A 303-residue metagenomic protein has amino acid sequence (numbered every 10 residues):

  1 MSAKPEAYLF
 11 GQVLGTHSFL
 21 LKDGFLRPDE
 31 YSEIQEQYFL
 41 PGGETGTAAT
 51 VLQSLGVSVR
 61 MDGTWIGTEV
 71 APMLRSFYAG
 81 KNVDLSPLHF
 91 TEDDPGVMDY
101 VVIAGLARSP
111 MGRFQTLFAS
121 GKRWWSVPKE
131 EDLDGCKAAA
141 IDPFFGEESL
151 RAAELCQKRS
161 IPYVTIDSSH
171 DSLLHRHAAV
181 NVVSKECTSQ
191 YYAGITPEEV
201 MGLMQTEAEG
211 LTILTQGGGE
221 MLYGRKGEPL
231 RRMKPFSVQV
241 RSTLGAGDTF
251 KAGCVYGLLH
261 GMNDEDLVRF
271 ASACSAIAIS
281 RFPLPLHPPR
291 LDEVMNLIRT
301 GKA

Functional and structural regions predicted by a protein language model:
M1-D62, P72: Glycine-rich phosphate/adenosyl-contacting loop at the front of the ribokinase-like
S2-A3, E33, P197-A303: Conserved phosphate-binding/catalytic region of the ribokinase-like
Y8, R60, A140, P162-I166 (+1 more regions): Structural detector of well-ordered beta-strand residues that form the stable sheet scaffold of enzyme domains
Q53, Q157, L259: Gly/Ala-rich phosphate-binding loop of Rossmann-like dinucleotide-binding domains, activating on the conserved
E69-K81, H177: Active-site-proximal loop->helix
F77-D94: A glycine-rich helix N-cap at a beta->alpha junction
F90-E92, Y100-A138, P143: Conserved phosphate-binding/catalytic loop of the ribokinase/pfkB sugar-kinase fold
L150-R232, Q239: Conserved phosphate/ATP/ADP-binding segment of small-molecule kinases
